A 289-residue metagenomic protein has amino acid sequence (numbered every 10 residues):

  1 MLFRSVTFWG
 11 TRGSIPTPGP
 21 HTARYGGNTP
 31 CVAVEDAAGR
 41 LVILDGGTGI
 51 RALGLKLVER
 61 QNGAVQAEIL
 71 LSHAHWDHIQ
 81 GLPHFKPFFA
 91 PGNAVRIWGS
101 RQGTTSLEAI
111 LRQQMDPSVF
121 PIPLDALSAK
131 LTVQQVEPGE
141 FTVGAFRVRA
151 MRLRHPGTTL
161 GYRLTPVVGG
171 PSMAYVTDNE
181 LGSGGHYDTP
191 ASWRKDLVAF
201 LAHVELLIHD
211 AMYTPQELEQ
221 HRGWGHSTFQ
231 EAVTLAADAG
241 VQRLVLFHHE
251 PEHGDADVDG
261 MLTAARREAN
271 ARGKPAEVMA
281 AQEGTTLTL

Functional and structural regions predicted by a protein language model:
M1-L2, L207: Polar low-complexity intrinsically disordered regions
F3-T177, G182-Y187, V198, V258-L289: Binuclear metal-dependent hydrolase catalytic cores
S172, E180-A276: Cap/insert and terminal regions of metallo-dependent hydrolase folds
